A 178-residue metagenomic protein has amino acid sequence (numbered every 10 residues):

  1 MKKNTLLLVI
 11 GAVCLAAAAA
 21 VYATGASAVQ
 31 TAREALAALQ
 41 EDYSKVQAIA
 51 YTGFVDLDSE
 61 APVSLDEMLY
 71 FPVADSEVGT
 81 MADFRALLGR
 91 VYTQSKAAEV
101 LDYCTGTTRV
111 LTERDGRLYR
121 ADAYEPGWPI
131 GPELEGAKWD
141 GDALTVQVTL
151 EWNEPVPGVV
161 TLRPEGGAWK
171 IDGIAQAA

Functional and structural regions predicted by a protein language model:
M1-Y43, L88: Gram-positive cell-envelope targeting signals
K2-T5, T149, V160: Long, acidic/polar, low-complexity amphipathic helices and coiled-coil-like
T5-L6, K138, W152-E154, G166: Intrinsically disordered, low-complexity segments enriched in glycine/proline and serine/threonine
V9-G11, A18, A137, Q147 (+1 more regions): Low-complexity, intrinsically disordered/propeptide-like segments
Y22-Q30, C104-V110, G141-D142, L150-G158 (+1 more regions): Generic structural signal for short, solvent-exposed loop/turn connectors between secondary structure elements
T31-R114: Core segments of small alpha/beta cavity-forming domains
R109-W152: Surface-exposed, charged secondary-structure patches
T145, P155-A178: Short beta-strand edge/turn micro-motifs at domain boundaries
